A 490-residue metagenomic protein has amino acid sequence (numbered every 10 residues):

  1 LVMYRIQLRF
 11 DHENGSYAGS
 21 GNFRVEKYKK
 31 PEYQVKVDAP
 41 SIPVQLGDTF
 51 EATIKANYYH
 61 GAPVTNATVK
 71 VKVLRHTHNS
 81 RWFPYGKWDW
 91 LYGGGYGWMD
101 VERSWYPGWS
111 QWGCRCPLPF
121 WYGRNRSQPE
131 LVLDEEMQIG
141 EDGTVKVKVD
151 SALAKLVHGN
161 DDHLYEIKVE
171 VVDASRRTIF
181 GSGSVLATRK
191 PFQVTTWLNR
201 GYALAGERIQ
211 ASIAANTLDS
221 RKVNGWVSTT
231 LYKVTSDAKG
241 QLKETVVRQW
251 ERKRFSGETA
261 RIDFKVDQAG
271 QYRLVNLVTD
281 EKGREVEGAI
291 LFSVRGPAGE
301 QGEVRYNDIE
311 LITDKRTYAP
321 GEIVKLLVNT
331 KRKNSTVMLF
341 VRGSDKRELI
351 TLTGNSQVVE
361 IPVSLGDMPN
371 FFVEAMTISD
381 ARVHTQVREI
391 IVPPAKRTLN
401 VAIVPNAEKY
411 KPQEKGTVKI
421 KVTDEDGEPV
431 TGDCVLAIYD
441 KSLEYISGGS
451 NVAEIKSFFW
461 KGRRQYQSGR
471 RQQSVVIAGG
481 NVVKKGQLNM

Functional and structural regions predicted by a protein language model:
L1-M490: C-terminal segments of large proteins
